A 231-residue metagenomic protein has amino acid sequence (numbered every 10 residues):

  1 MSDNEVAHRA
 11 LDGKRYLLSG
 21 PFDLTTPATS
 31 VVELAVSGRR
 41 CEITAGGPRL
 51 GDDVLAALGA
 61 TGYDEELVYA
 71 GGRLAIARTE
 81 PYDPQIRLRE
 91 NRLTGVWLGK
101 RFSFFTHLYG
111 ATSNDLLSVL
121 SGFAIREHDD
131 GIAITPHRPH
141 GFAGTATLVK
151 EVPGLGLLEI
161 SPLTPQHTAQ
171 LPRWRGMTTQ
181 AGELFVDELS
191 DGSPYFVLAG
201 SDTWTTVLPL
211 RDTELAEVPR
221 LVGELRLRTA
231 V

Functional and structural regions predicted by a protein language model:
M1-V231: Intrinsically disordered, low-complexity prosegments and terminal tails associated with secretory/extracytoplasmic
